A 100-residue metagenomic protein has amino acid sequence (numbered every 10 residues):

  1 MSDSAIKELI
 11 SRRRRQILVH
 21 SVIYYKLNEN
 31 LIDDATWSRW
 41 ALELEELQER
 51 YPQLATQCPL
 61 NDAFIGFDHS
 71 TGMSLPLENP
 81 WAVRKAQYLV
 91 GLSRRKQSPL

Functional and structural regions predicted by a protein language model:
M1-L100: Phosphate/adenylate-binding "loop-and-lid" substructures adjacent to NTP/NAD/dNTP-binding pockets in NTP-dependent
